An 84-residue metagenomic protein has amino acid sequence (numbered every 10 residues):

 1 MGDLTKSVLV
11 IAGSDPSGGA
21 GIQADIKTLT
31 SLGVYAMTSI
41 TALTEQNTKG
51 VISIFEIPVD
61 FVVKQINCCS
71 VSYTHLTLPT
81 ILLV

Functional and structural regions predicted by a protein language model:
M1-Y73: Small-residue (G/A/S/T)-rich helix-start motifs and N-terminal tracts that mark the onset
V63, T80-I81: Intrinsically disordered, low-complexity regions enriched for glutamine and histidine
T74-T80: Conserved small/polar residues in nucleotide/adenosyl-binding loops
